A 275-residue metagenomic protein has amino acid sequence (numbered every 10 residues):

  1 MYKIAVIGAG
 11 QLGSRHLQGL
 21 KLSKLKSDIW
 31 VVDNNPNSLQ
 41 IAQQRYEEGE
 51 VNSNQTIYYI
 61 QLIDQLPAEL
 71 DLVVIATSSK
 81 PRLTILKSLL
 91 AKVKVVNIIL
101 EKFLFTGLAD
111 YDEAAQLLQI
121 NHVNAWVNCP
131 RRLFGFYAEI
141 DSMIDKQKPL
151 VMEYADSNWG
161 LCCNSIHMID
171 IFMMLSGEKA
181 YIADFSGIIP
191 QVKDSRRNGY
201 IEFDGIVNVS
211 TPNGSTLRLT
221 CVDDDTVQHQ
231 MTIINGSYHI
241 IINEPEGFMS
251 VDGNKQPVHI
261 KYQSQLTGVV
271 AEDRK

Functional and structural regions predicted by a protein language model:
M1-V51: N-terminal Rossmann-like dinucleotide-binding module
K3-A5, D28-W30, N97, W126 (+1 more regions): A structural signal for isolated positions on well-ordered beta-strands in alpha/beta enzyme cores
S14, Q18-L22, Q44, K87 (+4 more regions): Short, well-ordered alpha-helices that flank and scaffold nucleotide-derived cofactor binding pockets
K26, V93-N97, N121-V123: A short helix->loop->beta-strand "cap" motif at the edges of active sites that frequently abuts
E48, N54-L117: Beta-loop-alpha module in the N-terminal Rossmann-like domain of NAD(P)-dependent dehydrogenases, especially those
I63-D64, L72-I75, L104-I169: A contiguous active-site-proximal alpha/beta segment in oxidoreductase catalytic domains
E153-V227: Rossmann-like dinucleotide-binding domain that binds NAD(P)(H)
N213-R274: NAD(P)-dinucleotide binding in Rossmann-like oxidoreductases
